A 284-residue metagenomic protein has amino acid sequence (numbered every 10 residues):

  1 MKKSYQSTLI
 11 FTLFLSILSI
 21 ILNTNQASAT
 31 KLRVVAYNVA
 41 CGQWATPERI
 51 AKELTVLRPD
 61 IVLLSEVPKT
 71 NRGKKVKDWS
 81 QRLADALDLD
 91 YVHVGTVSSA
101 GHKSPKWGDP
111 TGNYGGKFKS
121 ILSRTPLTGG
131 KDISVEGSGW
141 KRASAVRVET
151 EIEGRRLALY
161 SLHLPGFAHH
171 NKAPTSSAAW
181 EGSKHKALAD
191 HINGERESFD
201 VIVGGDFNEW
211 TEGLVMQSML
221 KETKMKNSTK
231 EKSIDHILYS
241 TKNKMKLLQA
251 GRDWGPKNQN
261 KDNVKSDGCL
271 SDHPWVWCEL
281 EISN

Functional and structural regions predicted by a protein language model:
M1-S7: Positively charged n-region of N-terminal signal peptides that target proteins for export
I10-I20: Bacterial N-terminal signal peptides
S19-T30: Bacterial Sec-dependent signal peptides at the C-terminal "C-region" and cleavage site
S28-L57, I61, K103-N284: Active-site regions of metal-assisted phosphoester/phosphodiester hydrolases, unifying DNase/endonuclease modules
L63-K69: A short beta-strand-loop structural module common to alpha/beta enzyme folds
T70-S80: Membrane-embedded segments
S80-Y91, L122: Charged, glycine-enriched surface loops/patches that mediate electrostatic binding to polyanionic ligands
L89-K103, V135: A short, structured active-site edge motif that brings together acidic residues
